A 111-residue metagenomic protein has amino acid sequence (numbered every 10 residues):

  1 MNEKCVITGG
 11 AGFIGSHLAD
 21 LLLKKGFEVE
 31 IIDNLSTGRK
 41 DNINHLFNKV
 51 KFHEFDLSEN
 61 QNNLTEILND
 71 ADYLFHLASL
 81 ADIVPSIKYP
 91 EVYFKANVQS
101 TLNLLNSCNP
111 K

Functional and structural regions predicted by a protein language model:
M1-K111: N-terminal Rossmann-like NAD(P)+-binding domain of SDR-like oxidoreductases, especially those catalyzing
